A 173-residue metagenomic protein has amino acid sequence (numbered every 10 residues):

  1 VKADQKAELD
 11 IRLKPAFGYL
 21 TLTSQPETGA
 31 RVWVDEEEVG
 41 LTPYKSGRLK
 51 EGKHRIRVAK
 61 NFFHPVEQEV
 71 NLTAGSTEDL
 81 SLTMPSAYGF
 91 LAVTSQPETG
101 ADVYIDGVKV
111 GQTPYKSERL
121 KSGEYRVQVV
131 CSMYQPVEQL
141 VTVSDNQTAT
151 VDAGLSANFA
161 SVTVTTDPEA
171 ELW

Functional and structural regions predicted by a protein language model:
V1-W173: Short loop/turn and low-complexity linker motifs enriched in small/turn-promoting residues
